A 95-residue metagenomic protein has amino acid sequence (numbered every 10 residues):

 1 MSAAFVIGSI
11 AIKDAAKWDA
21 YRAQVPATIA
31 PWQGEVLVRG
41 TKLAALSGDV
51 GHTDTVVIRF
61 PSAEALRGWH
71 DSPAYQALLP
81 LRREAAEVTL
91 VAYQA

Functional and structural regions predicted by a protein language model:
M1-D54, R59-D71, V91-A95: Short S/T/G/P-rich N-terminal loop/turn motif that feeds into the first structured element of a domain
A30, A74-P80: A common structural junction motif
E87-V88: A short, amphipathic edge element
